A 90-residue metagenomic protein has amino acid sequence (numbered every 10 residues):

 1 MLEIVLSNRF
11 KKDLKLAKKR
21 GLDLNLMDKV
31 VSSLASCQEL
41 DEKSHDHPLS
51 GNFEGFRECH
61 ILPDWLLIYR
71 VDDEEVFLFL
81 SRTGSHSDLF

Functional and structural regions predicted by a protein language model:
M1-P63, D72-L78, T83, S87-F90: Basic, Lys/Arg-enriched alpha-helical interface segments
